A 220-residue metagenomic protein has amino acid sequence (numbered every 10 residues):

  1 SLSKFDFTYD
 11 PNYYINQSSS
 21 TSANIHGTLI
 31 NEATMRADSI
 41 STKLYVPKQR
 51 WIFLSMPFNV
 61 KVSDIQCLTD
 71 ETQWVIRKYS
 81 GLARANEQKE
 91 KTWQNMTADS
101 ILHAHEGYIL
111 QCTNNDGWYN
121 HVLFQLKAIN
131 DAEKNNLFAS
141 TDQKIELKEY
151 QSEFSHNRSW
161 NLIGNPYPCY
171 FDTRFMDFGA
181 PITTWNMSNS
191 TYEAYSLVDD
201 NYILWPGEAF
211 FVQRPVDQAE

Functional and structural regions predicted by a protein language model:
S1-E220: N-terminal exported-region signature
